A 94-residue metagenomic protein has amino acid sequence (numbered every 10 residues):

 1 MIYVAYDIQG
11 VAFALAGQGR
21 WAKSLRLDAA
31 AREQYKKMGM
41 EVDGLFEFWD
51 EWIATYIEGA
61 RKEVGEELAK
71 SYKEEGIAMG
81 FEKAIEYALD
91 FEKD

Functional and structural regions predicted by a protein language model:
R20-D94: C-terminal non-catalytic interaction modules
